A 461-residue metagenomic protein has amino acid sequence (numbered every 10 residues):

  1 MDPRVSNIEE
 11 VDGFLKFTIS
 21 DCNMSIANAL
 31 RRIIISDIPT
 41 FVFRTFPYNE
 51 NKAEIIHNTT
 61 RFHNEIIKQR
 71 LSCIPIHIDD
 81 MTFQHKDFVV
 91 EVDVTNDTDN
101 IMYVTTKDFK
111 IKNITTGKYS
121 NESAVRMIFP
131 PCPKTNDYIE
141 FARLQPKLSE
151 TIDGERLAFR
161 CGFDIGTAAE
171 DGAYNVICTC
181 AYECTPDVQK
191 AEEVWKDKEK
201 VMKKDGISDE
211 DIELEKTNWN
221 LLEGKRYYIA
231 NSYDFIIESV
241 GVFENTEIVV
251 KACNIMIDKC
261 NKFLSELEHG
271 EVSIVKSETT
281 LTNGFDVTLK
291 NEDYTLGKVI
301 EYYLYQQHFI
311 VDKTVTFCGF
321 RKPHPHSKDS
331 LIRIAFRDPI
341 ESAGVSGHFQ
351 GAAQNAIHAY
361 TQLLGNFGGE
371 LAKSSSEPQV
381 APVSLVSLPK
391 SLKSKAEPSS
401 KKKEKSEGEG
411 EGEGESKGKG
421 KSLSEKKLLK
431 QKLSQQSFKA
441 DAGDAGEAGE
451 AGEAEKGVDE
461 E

Functional and structural regions predicted by a protein language model:
M1-G408, G414-E461: Protein-protein interaction/assembly regions in multi-subunit complexes
